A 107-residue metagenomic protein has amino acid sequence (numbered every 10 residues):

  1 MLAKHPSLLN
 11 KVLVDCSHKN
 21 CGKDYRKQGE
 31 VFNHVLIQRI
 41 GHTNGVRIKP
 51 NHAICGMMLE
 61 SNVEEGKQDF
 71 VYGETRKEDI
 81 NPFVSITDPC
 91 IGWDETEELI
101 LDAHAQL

Functional and structural regions predicted by a protein language model:
M1-L107: Expand to "…catalyze enediolate/carbanion chemistry for C-C bond making/breaking, isomerization, decarboxylation
